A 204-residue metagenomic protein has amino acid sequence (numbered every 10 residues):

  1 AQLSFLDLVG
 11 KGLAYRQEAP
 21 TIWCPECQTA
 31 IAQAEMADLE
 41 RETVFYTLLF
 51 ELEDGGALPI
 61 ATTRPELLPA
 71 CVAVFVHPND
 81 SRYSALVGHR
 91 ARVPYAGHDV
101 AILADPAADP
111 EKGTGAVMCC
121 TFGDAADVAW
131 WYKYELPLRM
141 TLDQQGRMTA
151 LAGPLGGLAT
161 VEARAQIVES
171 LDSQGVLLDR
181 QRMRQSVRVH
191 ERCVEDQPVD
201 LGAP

Functional and structural regions predicted by a protein language model:
A1-Q145, Q166: NTP-handling and nucleic-acid-processing catalytic cores
P20-T29, M183-C193: A glycine-rich phosphate-binding loop feature that marks nucleotide/adenosyl-phosphate handling sites
A30-A37, G153-L158, C193-E195: Short low-complexity, flexible loop/linker segments enriched in glycine and/or proline with clustered acidic
A85-G88, P154-R164, S173: A glycine-biased structural micro-motif
A116-M118, A150-A159: The substrate-binding groove and active-site-proximal loops of carbohydrate-active enzymes, especially glycoside
G146, I167, V189-E191: Active-site cavity-forming subdomains of large catalytic enzyme subunits
E162-V187: Phosphate/diphosphate-binding loops
E195-P204: Acidic, proline/serine/threonine- and glycine-rich low-complexity intrinsically disordered segments
